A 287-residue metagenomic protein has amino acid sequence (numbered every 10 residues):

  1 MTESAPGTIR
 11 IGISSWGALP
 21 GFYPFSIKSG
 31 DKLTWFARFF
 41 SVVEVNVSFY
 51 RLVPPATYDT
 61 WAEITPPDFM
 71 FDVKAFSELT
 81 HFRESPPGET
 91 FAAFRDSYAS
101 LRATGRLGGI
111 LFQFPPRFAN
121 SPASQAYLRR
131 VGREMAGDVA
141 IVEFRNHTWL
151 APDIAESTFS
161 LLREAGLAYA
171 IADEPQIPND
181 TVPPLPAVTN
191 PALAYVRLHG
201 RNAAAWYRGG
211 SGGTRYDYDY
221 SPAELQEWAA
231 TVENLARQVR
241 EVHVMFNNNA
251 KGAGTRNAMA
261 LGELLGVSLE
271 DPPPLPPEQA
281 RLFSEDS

Functional and structural regions predicted by a protein language model:
M1-S287: Residues lining hydrophobic/aromatic ligand-binding pockets adjacent to catalytic sites
